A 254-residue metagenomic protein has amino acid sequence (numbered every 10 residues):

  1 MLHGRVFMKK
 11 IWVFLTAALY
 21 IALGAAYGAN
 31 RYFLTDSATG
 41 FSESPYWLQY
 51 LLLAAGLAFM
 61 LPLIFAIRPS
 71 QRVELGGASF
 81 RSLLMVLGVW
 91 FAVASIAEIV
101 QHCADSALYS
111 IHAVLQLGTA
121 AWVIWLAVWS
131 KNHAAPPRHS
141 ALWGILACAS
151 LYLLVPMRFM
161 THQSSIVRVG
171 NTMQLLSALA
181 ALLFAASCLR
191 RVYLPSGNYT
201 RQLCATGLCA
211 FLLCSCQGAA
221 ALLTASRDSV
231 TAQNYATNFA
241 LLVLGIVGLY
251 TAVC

Functional and structural regions predicted by a protein language model:
V6-H112: N-terminal topogenic module of multi-pass integral membrane proteins
K10-R31, A58-I64, Q174-C254: C-terminal transmembrane-bundle signature of multipass membrane proteins, characterized by strong activation on
A18-A26, L83-E98, H112-L126, A141-R158 (+2 more regions): Alpha-helical transmembrane segments of multi-pass integral membrane proteins
G28-A38, I96-S106, V155-I166, G218-D228: Juxtamembrane "helix-exit" motif on the non-cytosolic side of transmembrane helices
S42-F59, A94-E98, L108-V123, G170-L182 (+1 more regions): Alpha-helical transmembrane segments of polytopic membrane proteins
G56-V73, W122-N132, L182-R191: Canonical alpha-helical transmembrane segments
S70-F80, W129-A141, R191-R201: Membrane-interface helix-boundary motifs at transmembrane edges
